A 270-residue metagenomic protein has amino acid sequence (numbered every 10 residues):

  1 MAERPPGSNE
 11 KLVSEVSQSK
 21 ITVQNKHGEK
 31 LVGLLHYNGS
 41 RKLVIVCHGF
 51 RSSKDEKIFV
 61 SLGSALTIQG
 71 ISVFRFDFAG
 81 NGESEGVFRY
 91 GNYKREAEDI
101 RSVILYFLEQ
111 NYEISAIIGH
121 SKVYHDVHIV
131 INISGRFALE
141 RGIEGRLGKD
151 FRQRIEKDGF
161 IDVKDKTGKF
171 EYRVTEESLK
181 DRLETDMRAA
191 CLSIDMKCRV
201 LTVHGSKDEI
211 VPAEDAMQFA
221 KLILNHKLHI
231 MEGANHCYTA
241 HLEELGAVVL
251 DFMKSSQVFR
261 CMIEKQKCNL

Functional and structural regions predicted by a protein language model:
A2-S40: N-terminal cap/lid segment of alpha/beta-hydrolase-fold proteins
R51-G63, F78, E214: The serine-hydrolase catalytic nucleophile loop
K54-D55, N81-A116: Catalytic nucleophile-loop/oxyanion-hole region of alpha/beta-hydrolase and closely related hydrolase-like folds
S61-E85: Conserved alpha/beta-hydrolase
V103-I155: Primarily recognizes the serine-hydrolase "nucleophile elbow" in alpha/beta-hydrolase and SGNH/GDSL folds
I194-H204, D208: Short beta-strand/loop motif that positions the catalytic acidic residue of the alpha/beta-hydrolase fold
E209-D215: Conserved alpha/beta-hydrolase "acid-adjacent" motif
A234-L270: Catalytic active-site module of serine/aspartate enzymes centered on a nucleophile-bearing elbow/loop
